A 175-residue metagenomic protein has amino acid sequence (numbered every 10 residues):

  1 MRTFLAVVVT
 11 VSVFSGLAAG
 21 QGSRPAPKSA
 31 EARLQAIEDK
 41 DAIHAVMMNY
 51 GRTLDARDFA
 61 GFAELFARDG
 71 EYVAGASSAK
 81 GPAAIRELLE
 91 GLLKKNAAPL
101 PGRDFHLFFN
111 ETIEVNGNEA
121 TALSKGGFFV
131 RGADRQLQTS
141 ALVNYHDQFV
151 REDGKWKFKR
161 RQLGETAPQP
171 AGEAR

Functional and structural regions predicted by a protein language model:
M1-F4: Positively charged n-region of N-terminal signal peptides that target proteins for export
A6-G16: Bacterial N-terminal signal peptides
Q21-G22, E119-L123, L142-G172: Short beta-strand edge/turn micro-motifs at domain boundaries
Q21-R52, A56, A60, E64: Short, low-complexity N-terminal intrinsically disordered segments enriched in polar/charged residues
D41, R103-D104, Q138-S140: Transmembrane beta-barrel outer-membrane domains
F59-G127: A solvent-exposed, acidic/Ser-Thr-rich amphipathic alpha-helical stretch
H106-F108, S140-Y145: Short, surface-exposed coil-to-beta transition loops
F129-T139: Short, cysteine-centered beta-strand-loop-beta hairpins and adjacent loop/turn segments enriched in charged/polar
